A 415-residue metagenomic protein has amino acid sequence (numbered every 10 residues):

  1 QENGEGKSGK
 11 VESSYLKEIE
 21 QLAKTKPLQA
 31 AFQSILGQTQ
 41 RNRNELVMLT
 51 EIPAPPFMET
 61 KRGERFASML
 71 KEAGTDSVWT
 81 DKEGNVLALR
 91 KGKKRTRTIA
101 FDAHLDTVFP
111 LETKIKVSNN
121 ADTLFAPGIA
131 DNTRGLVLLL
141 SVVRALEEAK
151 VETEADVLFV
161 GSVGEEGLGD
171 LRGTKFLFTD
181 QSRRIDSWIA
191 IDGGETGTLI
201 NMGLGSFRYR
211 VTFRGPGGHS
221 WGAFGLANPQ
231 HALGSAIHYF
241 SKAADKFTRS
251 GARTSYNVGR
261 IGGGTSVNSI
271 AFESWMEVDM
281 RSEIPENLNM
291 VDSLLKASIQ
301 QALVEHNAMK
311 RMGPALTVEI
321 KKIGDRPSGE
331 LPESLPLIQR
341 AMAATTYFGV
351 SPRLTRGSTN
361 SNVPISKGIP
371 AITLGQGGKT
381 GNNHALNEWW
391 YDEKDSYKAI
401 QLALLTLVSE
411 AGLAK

Functional and structural regions predicted by a protein language model:
E2-I52, G203-G205: N-terminal hydrophobic or amphipathic helices/low-complexity stretches enriched in small/hydrophobic/Pro/Gly
G6-A30, Q230-K415: Metal-dependent amide/peptide-bond hydrolase catalytic core, centered on the "pita-bread" metallohydrolase fold
L28-I35, T50-F57, T123-I129, P327: Second-shell loop/turn segments in exported
N44-T96: A non-catalytic alpha/beta surface segment that caps or lines the substrate-entry region of metallo-dependent hydrolase
K71, W79, R95-G161, T179-R183 (+1 more regions): Active-site metal-coordination/substrate-binding segment of hydrolases, especially metallo-dependent peptidases
L105-N119, N201-T212, A343: Acidic-glycine-rich active-site phosphate/pyrophosphate-binding loop
G128, N132-L204, T248-R249, S255-V258 (+2 more regions): Acidic/histidine-rich catalytic neighborhood of metal-dependent amide-processing enzymes
